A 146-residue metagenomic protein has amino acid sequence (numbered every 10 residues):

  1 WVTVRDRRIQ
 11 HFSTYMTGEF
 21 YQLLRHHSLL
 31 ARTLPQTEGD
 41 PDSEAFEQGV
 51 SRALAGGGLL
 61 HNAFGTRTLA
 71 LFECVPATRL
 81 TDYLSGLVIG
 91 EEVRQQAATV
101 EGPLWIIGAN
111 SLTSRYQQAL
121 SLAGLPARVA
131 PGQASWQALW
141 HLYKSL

Functional and structural regions predicted by a protein language model:
W1-V2, F64: Bulky hydrophobic/aromatic packing residues
V2-R52: Glycine-rich phosphate-binding loop plus the immediately following alpha-helix
L29-R32, E38-L146: ATP-binding/phosphotransfer module of carbohydrate and carboxylate kinases, centering on a glycine-rich
